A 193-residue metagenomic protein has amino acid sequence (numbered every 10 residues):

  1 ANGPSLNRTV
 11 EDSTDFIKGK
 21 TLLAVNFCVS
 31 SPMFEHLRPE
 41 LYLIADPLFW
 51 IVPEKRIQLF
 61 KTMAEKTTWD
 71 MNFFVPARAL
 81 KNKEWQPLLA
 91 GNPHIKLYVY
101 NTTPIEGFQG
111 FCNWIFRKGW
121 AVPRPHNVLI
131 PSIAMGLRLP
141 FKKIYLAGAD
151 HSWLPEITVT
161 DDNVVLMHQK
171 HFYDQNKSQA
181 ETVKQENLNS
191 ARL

Functional and structural regions predicted by a protein language model:
N2-L193: Metal-ion/cofactor- or nucleotide/acyl-coenzyme-handling active-site neighborhoods
